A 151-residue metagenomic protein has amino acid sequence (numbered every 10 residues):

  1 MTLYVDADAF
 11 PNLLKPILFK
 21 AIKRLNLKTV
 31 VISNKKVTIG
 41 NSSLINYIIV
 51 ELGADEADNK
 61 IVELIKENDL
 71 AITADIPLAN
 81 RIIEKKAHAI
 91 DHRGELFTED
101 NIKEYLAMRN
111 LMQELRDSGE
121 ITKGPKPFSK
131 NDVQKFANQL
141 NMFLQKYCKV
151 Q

Functional and structural regions predicted by a protein language model:
T2-Q151: Nuclease catalytic cores that cleave nucleic-acid phosphodiester bonds, predominantly acidic two-metal-ion
